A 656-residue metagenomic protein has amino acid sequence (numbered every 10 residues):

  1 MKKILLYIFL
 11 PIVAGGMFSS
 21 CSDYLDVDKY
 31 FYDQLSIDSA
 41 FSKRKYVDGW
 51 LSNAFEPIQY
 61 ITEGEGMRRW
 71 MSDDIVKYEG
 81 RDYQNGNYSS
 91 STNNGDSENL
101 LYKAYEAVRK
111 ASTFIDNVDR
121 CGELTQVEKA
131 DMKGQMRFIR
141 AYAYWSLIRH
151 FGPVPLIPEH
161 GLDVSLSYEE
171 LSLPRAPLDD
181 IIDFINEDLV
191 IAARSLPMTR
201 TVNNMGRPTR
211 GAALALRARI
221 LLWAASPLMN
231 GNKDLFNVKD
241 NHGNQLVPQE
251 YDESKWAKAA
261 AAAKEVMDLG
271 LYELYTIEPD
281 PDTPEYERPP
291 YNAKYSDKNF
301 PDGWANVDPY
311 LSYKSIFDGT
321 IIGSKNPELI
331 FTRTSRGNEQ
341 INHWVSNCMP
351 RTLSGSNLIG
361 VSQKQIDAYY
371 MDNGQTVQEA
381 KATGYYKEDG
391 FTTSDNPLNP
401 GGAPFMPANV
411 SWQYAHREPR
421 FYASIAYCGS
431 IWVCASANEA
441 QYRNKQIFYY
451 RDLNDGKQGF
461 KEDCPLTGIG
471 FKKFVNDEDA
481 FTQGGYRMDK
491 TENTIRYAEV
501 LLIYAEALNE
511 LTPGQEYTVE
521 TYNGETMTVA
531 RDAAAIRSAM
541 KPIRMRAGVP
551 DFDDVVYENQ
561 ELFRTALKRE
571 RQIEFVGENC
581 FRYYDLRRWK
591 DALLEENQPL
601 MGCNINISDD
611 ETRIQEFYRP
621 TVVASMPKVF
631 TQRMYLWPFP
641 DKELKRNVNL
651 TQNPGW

Functional and structural regions predicted by a protein language model:
M1-K29: Bacterial Sec-dependent N-terminal signal peptides
C21, A104-A107, F184-N186, A260 (+9 more regions): Long, intrinsically disordered, low-complexity segments
C21-R69, W412-A415, F639, E643-W656: Membrane-proximal, proline-rich intrinsically disordered regions
S39-Y60, E79-F151, Y168-R210, V410 (+4 more regions): Conserved, well-structured interaction surfaces
A141, R217-A218, D489-A547: Extended amphipathic alpha-helical segments enriched in small hydrophobics
I148-R149, P155, I220-N232, E510-G514: Short coil/turn linking the two alpha-helices of tandem helical-hairpin repeats
P327-E328, E339-R496: Flexible, polar/acidic helix-loop-strand segments at domain edges
